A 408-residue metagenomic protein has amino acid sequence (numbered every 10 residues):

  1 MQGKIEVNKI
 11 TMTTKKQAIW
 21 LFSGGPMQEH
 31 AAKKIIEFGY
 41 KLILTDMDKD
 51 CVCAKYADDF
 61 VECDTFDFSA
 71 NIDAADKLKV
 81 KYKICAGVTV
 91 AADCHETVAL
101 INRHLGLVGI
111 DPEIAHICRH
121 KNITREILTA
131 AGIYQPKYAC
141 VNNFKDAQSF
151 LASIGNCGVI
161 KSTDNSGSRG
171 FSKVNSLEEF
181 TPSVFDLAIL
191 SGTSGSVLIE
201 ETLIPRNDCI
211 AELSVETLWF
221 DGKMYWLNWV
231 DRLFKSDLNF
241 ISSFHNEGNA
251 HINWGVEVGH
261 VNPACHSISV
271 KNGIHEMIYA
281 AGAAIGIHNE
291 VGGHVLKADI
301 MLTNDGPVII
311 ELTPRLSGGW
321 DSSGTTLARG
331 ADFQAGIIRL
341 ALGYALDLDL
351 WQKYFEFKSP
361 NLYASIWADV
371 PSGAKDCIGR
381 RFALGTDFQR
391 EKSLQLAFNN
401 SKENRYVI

Functional and structural regions predicted by a protein language model:
Q2-I114, K145, G343-L346, K353 (+1 more regions): ATP-binding N-terminal substructure of ATP-dependent carboxylate-amine bond-forming enzymes
R103-G170, L177: A conserved helix-loop-beta module that forms one wall/lid of the active-site cleft in ATP-utilizing catalytic domains
A130, A335-I408: Peripheral (often C-terminal) accessory segments that flank ATP-dependent C-N-forming ligase machineries
Y134-P136, C157-I160, K173-S214, F240 (+3 more regions): Conserved ATP-binding module of the ATP-grasp superfamily
G158, Y225, V308-E311: Protein kinase-like catalytic core scaffold
N175, W219-M224, L302-D305, P371: Short acidic-glycine loop/turn motifs at beta-strand connectors
N207-A283, T313-A341: ATP-dependent carboxylate/phosphate-activation module, predominantly the ATP-grasp catalytic core and closely related
I278-T325, L350-P371: Conserved metal-phosphate-binding beta-hairpin within the catalytic cores of diverse ATP-dependent phosphoryl-transfer
